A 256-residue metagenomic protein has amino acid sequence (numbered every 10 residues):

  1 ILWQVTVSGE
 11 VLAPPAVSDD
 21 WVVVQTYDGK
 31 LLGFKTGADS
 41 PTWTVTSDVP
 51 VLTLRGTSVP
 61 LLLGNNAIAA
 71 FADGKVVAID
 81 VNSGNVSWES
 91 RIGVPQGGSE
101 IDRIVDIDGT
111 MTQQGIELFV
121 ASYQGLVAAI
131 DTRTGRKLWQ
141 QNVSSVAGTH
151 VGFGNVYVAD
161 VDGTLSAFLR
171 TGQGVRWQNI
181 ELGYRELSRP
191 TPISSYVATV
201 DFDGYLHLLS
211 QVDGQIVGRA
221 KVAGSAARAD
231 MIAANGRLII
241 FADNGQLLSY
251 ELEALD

Functional and structural regions predicted by a protein language model:
L2-S18, P41-G64, E89-Q113, L138-F153 (+3 more regions): Extracytoplasmic beta-rich repeat domains
T26-Y27, F71-A72, S122-Y123, D160-V161 (+2 more regions): Structural signature of WD-repeat beta-propellers
L32, V77, A128, S166-A167 (+2 more regions): WD40 beta-propeller blade core
K35-D39, V81-G84, D131-T134, L169-Q173 (+2 more regions): Short loop/turn segments that connect beta-strands within beta-propeller blades
N155-R170, G174-L208: Loop/turn-rich, solvent-exposed surfaces of beta-rich toroidal or solenoidal domains
D160, L182, D201-G204, L209-D256: Hydrophilic extracytoplasmic domains
